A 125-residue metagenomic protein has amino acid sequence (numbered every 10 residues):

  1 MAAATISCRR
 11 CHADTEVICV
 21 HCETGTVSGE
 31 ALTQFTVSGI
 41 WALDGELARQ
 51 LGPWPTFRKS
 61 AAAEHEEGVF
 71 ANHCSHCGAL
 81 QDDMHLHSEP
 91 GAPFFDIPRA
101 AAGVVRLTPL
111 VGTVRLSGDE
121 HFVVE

Functional and structural regions predicted by a protein language model:
T5, A71: Residues immediately within or flanking Cys/His clusters that coordinate Zn2+ in small zinc-binding modules
C8-C11, C74-C77: Short cysteine-rich clusters marking metal-coordination/redox-active sites
C11-V17, H21: Long non-transmembrane domains of secretory-pathway and surface proteins
V17-I18, L80-M84: Short, non-ligating residues that shape and space the ligands of small metal-coordination modules and catalytic
E23-Q34, H87-A100: Short cysteine/histidine-rich metal-coordination sites, predominantly Zn2+-binding motifs
E23-T24, K59-V69, E89-P90: Short linker/helix segments within small regulatory modules
G39-S60: Short, charged low-complexity linear segments at domain edges
R99-E125: Long C-terminal interaction/binding lobes of large macromolecular proteins
